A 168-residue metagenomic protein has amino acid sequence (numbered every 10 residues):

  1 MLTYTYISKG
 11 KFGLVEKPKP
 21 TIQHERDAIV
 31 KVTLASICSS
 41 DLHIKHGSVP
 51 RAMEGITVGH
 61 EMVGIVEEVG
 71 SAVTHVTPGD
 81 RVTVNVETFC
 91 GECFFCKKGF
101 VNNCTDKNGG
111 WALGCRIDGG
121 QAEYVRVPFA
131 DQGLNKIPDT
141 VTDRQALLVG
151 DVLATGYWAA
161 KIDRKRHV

Functional and structural regions predicted by a protein language model:
M1-L2: Extreme N-terminal starter segment of soluble prokaryotic enzymes
I7, K19-P20, M53-G59, L113-D118 (+1 more regions): Short Gly/Pro-enriched turn/cap motifs at secondary-structure boundaries
S8-K11, A35-I37: Short polar catalytic/cofactor-binding loops
G10-P18: Short glycine/threonine/proline-enriched tight-turn/helix- or strand-capping micro-motif at secondary-structure
P20-A35, S48-K97, P138-V141: Glycine-rich beta-strand-centered segment in the early N-terminal region that forms part of a ligand/cofactor-binding
S40-H46: Cytochrome P450 core scaffold surrounding the K-helix E-X-X-R motif and the conserved "meander" helix-loop region
H43, H60, W158, H167: Histidine-centered active-site/metal-ligand motif
E92-R166: NAD(P)H dinucleotide-binding glycine-rich loop of Rossmann-like/cofactor-binding domains, especially the beta1-alpha1
